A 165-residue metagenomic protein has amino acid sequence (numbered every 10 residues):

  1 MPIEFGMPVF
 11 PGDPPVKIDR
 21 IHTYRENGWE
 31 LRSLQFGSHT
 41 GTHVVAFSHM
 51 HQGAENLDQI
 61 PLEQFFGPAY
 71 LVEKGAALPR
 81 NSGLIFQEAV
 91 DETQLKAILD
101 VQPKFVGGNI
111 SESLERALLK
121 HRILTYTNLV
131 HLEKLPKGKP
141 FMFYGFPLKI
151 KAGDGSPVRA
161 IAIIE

Functional and structural regions predicted by a protein language model:
M1-E165: Active-/binding-site microenvironments in catalytic and ligand-binding cores
